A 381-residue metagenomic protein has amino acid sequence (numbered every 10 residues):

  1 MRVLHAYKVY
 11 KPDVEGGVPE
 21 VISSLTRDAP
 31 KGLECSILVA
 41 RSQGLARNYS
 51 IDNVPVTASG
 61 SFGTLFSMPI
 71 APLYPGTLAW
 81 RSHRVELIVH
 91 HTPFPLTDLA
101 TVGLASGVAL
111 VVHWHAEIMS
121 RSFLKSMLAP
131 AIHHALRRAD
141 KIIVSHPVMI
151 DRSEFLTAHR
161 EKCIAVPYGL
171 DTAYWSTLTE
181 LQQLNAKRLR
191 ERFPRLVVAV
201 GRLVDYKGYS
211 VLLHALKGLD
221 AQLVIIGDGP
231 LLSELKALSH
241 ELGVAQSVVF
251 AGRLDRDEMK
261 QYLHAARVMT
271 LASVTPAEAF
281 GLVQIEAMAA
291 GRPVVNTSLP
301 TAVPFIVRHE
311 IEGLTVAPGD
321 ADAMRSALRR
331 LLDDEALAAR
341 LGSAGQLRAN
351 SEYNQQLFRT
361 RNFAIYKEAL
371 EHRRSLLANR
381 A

Functional and structural regions predicted by a protein language model:
L4, L189-D220, V224: Conserved donor-binding/catalytic core segment of Leloir-type glycosyltransferases
A6-E15, V21-S67: N-terminal strand-loop element at the rim of the active site of nucleotide-sugar-dependent glycosyltransferases
H90-T97: Short His-centered aromatic/hydrophobic patch
R137-S176: A short, active-site helix/loop in glycosyltransferases that binds the activated sugar's phosphate group
K236-L254: Nucleotide-activated donor-binding/catalytic signature segment of Leloir-type glycosyltransferases, i.e., the conserved
H264-A279, R292: Acidic donor-binding loop of glycosyltransferase active sites
P293-T297, V307: Short hydrophobic beta-strand element within catalytic cores of glycosyltransferases and related nucleotide-activated
R308-E310, L314-A321, L328-A336: Conserved acidic donor-binding segment of nucleotide-sugar-dependent glycosyltransferases
